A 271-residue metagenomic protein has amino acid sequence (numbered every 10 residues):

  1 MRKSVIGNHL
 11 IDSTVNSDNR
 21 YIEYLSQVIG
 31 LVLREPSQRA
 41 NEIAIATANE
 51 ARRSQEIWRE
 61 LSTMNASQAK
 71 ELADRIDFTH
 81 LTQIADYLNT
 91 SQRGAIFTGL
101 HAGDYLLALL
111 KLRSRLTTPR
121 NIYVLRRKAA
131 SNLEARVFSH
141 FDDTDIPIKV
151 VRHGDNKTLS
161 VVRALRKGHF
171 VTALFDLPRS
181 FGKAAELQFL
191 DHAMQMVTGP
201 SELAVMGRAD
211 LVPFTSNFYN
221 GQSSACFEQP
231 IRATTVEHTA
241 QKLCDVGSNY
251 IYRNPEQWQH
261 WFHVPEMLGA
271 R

Functional and structural regions predicted by a protein language model:
M1-D104, V137-H140: Membrane-anchoring hydrophobic helices of lipid-metabolizing enzymes
D12-S13, E71, L125, I148 (+2 more regions): Short, contiguous strand/loop micro-motifs
D18-I22, S131-E134, V197, A240 (+1 more regions): A structural signal for well-ordered alpha-helical scaffolds and beta->alpha junctions
I76-L81, P147-D155, R232: Short acidic-hydrophobic, aromatic-tinged amphipathic segments that line or gate anion-handling sites
I84-L88, L109-S114, V137-D143, V161-V162 (+2 more regions): Short amphipathic alpha-helical segments and helix-helix/interface helices
G94, S114, D155-R271: Non-catalytic C-terminal accessory region of glycerolipid acyltransferases and related lyso-lipid remodeling enzymes
G94-H153, F181-K183: Catalytic core of membrane glycerolipid acyltransferases/transacylases, capturing the structured, soluble-facing
